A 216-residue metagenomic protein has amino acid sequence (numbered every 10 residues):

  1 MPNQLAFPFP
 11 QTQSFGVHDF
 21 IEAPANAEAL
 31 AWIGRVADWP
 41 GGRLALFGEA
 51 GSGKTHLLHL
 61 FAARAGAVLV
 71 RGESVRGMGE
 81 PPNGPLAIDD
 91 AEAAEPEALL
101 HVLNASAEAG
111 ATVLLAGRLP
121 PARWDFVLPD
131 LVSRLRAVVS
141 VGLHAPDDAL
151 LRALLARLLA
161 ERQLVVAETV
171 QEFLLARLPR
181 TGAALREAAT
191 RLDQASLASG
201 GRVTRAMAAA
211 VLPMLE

Functional and structural regions predicted by a protein language model:
L5-A27: Dynamic helix-loop-helix/coil hinge segments at AAA+ ATPase domain boundaries and subdomain interfaces
N26-D38: Pre-Walker A adenine-sensing motif
G41-L57: Walker A/P-loop nucleotide-binding motif
A62-E73: Post-Walker A helix-loop "phosphate-sensing" segment adjacent to the P-loop in P-loop NTPases
G79-R118: Conserved nucleotide-sensing/catalytic segment adjacent to the nucleotide-binding pocket in NTP-handling enzymes
P121-R136: Short regulatory helix/loop adjacent to the ATP-binding pocket of P-loop NTPases
V138-L150: Conserved AAA+ ATPase "SRH/arginine-finger" region at the nucleotide-binding site
E172-A176, A183-L197: C-terminal helical "lid" of AAA+/P-loop NTPase domains
